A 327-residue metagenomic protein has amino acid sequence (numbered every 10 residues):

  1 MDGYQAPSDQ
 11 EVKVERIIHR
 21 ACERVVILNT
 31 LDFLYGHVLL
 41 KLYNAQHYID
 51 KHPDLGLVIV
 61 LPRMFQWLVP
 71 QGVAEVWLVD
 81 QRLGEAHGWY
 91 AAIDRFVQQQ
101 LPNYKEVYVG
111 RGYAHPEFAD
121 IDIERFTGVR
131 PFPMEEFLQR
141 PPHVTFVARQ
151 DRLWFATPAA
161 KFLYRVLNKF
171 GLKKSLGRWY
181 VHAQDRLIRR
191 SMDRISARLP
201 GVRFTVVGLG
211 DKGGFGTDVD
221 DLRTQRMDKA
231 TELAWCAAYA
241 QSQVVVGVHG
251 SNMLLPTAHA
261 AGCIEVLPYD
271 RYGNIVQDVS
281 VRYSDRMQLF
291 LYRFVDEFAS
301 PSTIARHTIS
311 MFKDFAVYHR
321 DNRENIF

Functional and structural regions predicted by a protein language model:
M1-H143: Secretory-pathway glycan-assembly enzymes, especially type II membrane glycosyltransferases that use nucleotide-sugar
E23-N29, P141-G171, V207-L209: Short loop/turn segments at strand-loop or loop-helix junctions that form parts of catalytic or ligand-binding pockets
T30-K41, R152-T157, V181-A183: A short, glycine/small-residue-rich beta-strand->loop->alpha-helix junction that serves as a flexible
H37-K41, L187, M227-T231, V245-G250: Short, glycine/acidic-rich beta->alpha junctions
P62-R63, A148-R152, K169-E232: Catalytic donor nucleotide-activated moiety binding site of glycosyltransferases and closely related
R63-P70, D211-T217, R271-Q277: Short, charged/polar "capping" segments at the starts of alpha-helices and the immediately preceding loops
G110-F132, I275-F327: Leloir-type glycosyltransferase catalytic cores
W235-D278: A donor-sugar binding/catalytic signature common to diverse glycosyltransferases and related nucleotide-sugar
